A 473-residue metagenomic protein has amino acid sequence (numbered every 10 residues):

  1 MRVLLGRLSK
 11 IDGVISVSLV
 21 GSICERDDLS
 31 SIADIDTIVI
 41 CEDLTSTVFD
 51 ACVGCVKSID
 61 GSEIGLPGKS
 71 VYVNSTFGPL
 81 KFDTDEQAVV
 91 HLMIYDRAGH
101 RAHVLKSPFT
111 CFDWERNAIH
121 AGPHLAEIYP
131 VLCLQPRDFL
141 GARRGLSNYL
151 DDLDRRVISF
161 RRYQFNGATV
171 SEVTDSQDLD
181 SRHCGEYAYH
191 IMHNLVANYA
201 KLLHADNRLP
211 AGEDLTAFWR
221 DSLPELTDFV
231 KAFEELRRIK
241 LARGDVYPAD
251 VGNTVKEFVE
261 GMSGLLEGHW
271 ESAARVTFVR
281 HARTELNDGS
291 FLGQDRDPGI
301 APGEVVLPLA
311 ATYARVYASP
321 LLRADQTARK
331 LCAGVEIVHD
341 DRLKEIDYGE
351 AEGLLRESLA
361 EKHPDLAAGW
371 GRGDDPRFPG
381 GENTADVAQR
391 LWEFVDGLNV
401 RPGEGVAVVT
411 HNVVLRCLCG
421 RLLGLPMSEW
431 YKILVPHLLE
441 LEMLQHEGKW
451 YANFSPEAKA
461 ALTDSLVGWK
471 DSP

Functional and structural regions predicted by a protein language model:
M1, V48-H183: Conserved NTP/Mg2+-binding pocket subregion across the NTase superfamily
M1-L19, G261-E267: Helical scaffold of the NTase/Pol beta-like nucleotidyltransferase catalytic core
G21, E25-G61, L92: Catalytic metal-binding acidic patch
A126-W270: Conserved nucleotidyltransferase catalytic core and NTase-mimicking acidic/glycine-rich helix/loop elements in nucleic
D228-P248, G264-R275, I346-S358, V400-E404 (+1 more regions): Acidic, low-complexity terminal tails and accessory targeting/binding regions of phosphate-metabolizing enzymes
A273-H339: Active-site-proximal alpha-helix that buttresses catalytic centers in soluble enzyme cores
T312-R342, A368, L444-P473: Conserved histidine-centered catalytic loops in small-molecule metabolism enzymes
C332-W392, L434, N453: Phosphate-handling substructures
